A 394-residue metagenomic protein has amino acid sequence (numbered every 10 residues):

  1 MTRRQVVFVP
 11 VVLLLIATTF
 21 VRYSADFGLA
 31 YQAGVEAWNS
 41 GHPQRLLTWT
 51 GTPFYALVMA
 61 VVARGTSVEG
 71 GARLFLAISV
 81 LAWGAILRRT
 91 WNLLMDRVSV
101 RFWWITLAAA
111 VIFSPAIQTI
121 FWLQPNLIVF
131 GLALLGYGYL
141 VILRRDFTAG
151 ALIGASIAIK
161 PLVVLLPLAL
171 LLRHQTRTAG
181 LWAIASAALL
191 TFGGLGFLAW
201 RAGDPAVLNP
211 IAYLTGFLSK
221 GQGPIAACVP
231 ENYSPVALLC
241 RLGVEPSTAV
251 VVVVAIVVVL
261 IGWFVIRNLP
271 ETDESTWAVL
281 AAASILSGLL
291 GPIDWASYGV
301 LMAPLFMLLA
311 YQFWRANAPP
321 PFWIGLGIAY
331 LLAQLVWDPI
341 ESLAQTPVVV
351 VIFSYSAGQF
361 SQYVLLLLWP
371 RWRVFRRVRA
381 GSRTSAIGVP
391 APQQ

Functional and structural regions predicted by a protein language model:
M1-T148, H174-A296, V378-R383, G388-Q394: Primarily membrane-embedded glycan-assembly and transfer machineries that use lipid-linked glycans
V6-V7, F102, V111, V163-V164 (+3 more regions): Hydrophobic alpha-helical transmembrane segments of integral membrane proteins, especially lipid-exposed positions
A77-A82, L127-L132, I159-L162, L301-L305 (+1 more regions): Membrane-embedded alpha-helical segments of multi-pass membrane proteins, especially the transmembrane helices
F147-P161, L165-L171, A283-L290: Membrane-interface alpha helices of multi-pass inner-membrane proteins
G150-I153, R201-N209, V300-P304, A318-G327 (+1 more regions): A cytosolic-side transmembrane-helix exit/cap motif
L166-L168, V250-V251, S297-V300: A short secondary-structure junction signal
W295-Y311: Hydrophobic/aromatic-rich transmembrane helices and adjacent perimembrane loops
A310-Q394: Aromatic-enriched
